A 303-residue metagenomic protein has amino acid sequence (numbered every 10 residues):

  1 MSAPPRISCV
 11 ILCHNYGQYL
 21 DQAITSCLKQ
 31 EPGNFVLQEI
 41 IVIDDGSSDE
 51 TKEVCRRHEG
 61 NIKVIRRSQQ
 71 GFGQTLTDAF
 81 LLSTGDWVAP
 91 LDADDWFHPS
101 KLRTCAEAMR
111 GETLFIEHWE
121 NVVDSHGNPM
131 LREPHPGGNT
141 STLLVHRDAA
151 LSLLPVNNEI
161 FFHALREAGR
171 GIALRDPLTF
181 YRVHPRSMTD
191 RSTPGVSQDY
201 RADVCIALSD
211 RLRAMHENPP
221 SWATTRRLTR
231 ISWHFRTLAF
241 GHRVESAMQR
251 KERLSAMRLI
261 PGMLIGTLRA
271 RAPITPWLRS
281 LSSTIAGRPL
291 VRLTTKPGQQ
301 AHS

Functional and structural regions predicted by a protein language model:
I7-Y19, A23, Q30, I43: A conserved hydrophobic helix/loop-capping motif in glycosyltransferases and polysaccharide synthases
S26-L37: Short, acidic, metal-binding catalytic loop of nucleotide-sugar glycosyltransferases
D44-K52, D92: A conserved acidic beta->alpha catalytic loop
R67-S83: Glycine-rich, basic loop-to-helix element that forms the pyrophosphate-binding segment of sugar-nucleotide handling
V88: Short aromatic/hydrophobic "clamp" motif used to bind/position activated sugar donors
W96, S100-M130: Conserved donor NDP-sugar-binding/catalytic core segment of glycosyltransferases
H118, S125-Y200: Conserved nucleotide-sugar donor-binding catalytic segment
Y181-P185, D190-W222, E245-S246, R253 (+1 more regions): Catalytic core of nucleotide-sugar-dependent glycosyltransferases
